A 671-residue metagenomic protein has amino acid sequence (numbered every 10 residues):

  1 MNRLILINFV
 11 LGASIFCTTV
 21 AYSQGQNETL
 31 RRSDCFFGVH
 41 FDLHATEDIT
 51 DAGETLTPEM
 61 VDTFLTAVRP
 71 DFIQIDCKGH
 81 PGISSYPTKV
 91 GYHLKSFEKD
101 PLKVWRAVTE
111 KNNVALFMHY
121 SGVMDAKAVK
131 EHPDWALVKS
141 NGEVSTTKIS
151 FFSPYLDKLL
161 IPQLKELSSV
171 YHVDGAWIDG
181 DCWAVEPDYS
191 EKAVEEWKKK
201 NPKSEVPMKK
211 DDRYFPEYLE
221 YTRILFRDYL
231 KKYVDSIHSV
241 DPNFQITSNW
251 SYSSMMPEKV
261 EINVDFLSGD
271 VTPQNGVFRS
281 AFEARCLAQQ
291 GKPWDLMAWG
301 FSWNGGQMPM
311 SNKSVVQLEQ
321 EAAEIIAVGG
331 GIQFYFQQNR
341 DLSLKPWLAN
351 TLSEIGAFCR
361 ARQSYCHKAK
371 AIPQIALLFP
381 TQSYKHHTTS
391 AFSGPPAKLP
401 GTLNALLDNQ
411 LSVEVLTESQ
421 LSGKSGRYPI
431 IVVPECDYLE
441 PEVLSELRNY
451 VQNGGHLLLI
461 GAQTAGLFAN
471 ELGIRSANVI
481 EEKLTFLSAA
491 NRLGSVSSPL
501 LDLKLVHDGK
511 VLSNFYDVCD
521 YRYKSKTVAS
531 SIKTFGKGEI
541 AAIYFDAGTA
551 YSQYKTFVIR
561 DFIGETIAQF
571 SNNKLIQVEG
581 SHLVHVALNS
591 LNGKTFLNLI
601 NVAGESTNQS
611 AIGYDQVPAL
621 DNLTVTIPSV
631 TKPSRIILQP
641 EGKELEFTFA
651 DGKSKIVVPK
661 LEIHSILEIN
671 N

Functional and structural regions predicted by a protein language model:
M1-Q26: Bacterial Sec-dependent N-terminal signal peptides
Q26-D34, F64, W105, L116-F117 (+2 more regions): Carbohydrate-binding surfaces of carbohydrate-active enzymes
Q26-E54: Boundary/entry segment of secreted carbohydrate-active catalytic domains
H44-L56, T146-L159, Q307-V315: Active-site mouth loops of central-metabolism enzymes
I49-V68, K89-N112, K158, D228 (+2 more regions): Aromatic- and glycine-enriched glycan-recognition loops and surfaces that form the carbohydrate-binding subsites
L56-P81, V170, A322, A405-N409: Catalytic domains of carbohydrate-active enzymes, especially glycoside hydrolases
T66-P101, M124-S145, Y171, V185-A193 (+3 more regions): Aromatic-lined carbohydrate-binding/catalytic grooves of carbohydrate-active enzymes
M118-Y171, G180, E205-L219, L230-K231: Active-site-adjacent "subsite" loops/lids of carbohydrate-active enzymes
